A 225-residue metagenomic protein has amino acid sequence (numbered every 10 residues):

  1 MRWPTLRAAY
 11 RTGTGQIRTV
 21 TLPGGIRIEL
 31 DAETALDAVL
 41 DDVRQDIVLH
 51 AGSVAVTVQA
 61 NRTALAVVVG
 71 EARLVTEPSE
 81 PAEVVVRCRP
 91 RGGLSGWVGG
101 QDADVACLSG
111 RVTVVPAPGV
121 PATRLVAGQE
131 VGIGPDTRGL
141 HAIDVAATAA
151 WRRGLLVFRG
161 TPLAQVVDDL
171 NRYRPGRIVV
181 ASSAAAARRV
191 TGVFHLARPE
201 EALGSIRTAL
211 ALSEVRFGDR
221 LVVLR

Functional and structural regions predicted by a protein language model:
M1-T5: Single-pass transmembrane signal-anchor helices and their membrane-water interface zones
R7-P135: Short, small/hydrophobic-biased targeting/export segments
D136-R225: N-terminal export/assembly leaders
